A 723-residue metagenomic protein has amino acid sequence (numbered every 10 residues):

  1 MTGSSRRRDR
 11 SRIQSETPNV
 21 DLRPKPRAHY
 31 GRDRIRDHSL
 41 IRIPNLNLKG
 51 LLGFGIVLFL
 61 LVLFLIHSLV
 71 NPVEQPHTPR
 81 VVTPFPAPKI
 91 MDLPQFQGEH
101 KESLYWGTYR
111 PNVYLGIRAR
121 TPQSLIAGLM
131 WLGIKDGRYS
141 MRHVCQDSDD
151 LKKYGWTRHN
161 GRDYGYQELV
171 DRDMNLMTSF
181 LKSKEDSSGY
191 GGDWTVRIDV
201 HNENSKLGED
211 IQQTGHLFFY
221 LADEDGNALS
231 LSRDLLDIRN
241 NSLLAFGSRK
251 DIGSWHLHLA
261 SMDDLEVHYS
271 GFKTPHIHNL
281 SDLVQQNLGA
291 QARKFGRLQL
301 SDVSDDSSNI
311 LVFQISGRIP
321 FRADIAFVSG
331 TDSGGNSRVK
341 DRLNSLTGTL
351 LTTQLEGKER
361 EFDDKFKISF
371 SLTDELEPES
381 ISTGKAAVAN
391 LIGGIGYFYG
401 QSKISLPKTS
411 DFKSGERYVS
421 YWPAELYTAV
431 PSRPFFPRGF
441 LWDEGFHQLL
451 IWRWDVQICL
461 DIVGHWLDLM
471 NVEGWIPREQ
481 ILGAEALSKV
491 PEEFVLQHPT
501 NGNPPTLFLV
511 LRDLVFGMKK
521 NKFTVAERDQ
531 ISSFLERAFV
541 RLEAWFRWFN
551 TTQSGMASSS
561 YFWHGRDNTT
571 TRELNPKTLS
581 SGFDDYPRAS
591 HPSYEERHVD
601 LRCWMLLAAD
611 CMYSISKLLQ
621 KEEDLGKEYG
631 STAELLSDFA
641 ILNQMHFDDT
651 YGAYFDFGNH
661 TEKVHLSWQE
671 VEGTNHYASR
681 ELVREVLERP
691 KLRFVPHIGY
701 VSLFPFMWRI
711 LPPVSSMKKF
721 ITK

Functional and structural regions predicted by a protein language model:
T2-I392, G396-Q401, F435, A484-E485 (+1 more regions): Terminal accessory carbohydrate-recognition/targeting modules of carbohydrate-active enzymes
L40-P44, L372-E379, F398, K403 (+1 more regions): Asp/Glu-centered strand-loop micro-motifs enriched in Gly/Pro and often flanked by an aromatic residue
S382-T409, R453-Q457, W466, M470-I476 (+3 more regions): Active-site acid/base region of carbohydrate-active enzymes
T428-E444, I451-R453, S488-P504, P587-R602 (+2 more regions): Solvent-exposed loop and edge beta-strand segments that line ligand/cofactor-binding and catalytic clefts
F440-E473, V701-V714: Alpha-helical support elements that line or immediately flank enzyme active sites and cofactor-binding pockets
R478-S533: Aromatic/His-enriched, Gly/Pro-containing loop or helix-boundary segments that lie immediately adjacent to catalytic
L514-E536, M612-S631: Inter-helical turn/loop segments and adjacent helix faces that build the functional surface of alpha-helical bundle
R547-R566, L606-M717: Catalytic cores of carbohydrate-active enzymes
